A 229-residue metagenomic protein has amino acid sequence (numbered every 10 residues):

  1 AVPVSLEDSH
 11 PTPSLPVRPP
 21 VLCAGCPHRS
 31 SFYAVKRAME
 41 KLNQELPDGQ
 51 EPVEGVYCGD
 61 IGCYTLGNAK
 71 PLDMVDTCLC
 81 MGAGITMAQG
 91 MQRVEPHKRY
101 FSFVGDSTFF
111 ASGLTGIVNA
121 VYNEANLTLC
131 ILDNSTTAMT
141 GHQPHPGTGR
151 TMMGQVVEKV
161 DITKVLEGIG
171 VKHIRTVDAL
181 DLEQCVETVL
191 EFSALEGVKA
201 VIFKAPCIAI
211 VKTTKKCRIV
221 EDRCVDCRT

Functional and structural regions predicted by a protein language model:
A1-V2, A125: An N-terminal assembly and electron-transfer interface module characteristic of large anaerobic redox and radical
P3-G84, H97: Active-site diphosphate/adenylate-binding microenvironment
S9-G25, T176-A194, C207-T229: Ferredoxin-like iron-sulfur electron-transfer modules
L22-G25, A34, V56-C58, F101-F103 (+6 more regions): Structured core elements
R29, V35-A38, R93, N123 (+2 more regions): Generic structural signal for bulky hydrophobic/aromatic residues embedded in well-ordered secondary structure
Q50-P52, V56, G170, A194-E196 (+1 more regions): A generic structural signal for short, non-catalytic loop/turn and secondary-structure boundary residues
C63, A205-I208: Short glycine-rich anion-binding loops that position phosphate/pyrophosphate groups of nucleotides and phosphorylated
L66-A200: Thiamine diphosphate
